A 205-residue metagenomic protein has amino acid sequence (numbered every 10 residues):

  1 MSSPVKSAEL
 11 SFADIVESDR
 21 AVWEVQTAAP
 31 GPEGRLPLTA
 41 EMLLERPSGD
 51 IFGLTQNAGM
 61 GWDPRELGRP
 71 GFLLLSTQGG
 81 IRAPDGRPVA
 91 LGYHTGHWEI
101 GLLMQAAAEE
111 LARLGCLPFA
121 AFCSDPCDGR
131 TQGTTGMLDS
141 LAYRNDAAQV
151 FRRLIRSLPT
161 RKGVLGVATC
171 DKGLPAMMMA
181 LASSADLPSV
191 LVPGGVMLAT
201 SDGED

Functional and structural regions predicted by a protein language model:
M1-D205: Metallocofactor- and cofactor-centric catalytic cores in central/energy metabolism, strongly enriched
